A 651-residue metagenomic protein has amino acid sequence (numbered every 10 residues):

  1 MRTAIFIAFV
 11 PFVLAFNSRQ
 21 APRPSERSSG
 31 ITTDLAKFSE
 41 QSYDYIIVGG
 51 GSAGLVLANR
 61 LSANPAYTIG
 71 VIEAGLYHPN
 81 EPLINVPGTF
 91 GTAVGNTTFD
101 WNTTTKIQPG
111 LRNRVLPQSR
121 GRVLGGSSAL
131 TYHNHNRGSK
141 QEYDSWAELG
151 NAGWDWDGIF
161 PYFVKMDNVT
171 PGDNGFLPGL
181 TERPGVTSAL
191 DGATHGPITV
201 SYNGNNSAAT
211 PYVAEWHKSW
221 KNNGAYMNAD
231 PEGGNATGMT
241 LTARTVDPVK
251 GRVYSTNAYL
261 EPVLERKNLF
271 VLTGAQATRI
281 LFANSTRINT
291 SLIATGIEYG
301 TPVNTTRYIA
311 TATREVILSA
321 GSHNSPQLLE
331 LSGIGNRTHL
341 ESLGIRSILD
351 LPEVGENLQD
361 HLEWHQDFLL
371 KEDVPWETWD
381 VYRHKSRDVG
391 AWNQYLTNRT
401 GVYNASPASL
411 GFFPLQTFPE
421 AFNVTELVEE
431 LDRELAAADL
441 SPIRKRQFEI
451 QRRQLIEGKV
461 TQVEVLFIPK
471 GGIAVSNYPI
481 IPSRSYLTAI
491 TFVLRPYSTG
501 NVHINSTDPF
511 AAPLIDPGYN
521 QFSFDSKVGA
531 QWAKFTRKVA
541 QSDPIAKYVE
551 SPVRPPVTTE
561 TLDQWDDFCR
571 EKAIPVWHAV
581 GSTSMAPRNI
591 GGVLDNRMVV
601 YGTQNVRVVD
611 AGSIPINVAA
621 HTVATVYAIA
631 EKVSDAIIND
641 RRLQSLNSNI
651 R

Functional and structural regions predicted by a protein language model:
R2-R651: N-terminal redox-cofactor-binding region of secreted/periplasmic oxidoreductases
